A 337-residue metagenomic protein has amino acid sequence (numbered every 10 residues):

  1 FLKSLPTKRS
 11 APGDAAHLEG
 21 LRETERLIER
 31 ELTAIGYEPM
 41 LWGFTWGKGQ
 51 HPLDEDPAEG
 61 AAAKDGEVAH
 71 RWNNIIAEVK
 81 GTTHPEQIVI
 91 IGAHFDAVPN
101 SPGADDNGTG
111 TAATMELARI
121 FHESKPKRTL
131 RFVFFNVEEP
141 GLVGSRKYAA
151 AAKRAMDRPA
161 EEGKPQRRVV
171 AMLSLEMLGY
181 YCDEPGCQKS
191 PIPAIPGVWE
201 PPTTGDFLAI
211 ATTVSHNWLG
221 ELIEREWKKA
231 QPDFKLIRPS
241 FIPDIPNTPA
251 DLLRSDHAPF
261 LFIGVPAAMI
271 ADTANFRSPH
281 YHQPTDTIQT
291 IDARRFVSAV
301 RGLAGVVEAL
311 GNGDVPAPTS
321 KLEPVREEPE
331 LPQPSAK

Functional and structural regions predicted by a protein language model:
F1, E19-P39, T109-E116, V143-K147 (+7 more regions): Extracytoplasmic/secreted proteins, especially bacterial periplasmic and envelope-associated proteins
F1, M40-L41, I76-E78, I88-G92 (+6 more regions): Structural recognition of the beta-strand scaffold that forms the well-ordered cores of secreted hydrolase catalytic
F1-S10, E31-I35, D65-V133: Catalytic-core environment of secreted peptidases
K3-R22, E38, A61-G66, A97-N107 (+5 more regions): Second-shell loop/turn segments in exported
S4-K80, I237-P239: A non-catalytic alpha/beta surface segment that caps or lines the substrate-entry region of metallo-dependent hydrolase
E38-P39, T45-K48, T82-H84, F95-P99 (+5 more regions): Solvent-exposed loop/turn segments at secondary-structure junctions within structured extracellular/periplasmic domains
G43, L178-P332: Active-site-adjacent substrate-binding region of metalloamidase/peptidase-like peptide-processing proteins
R71, A97-E221, P249-L252: Acidic/histidine-rich catalytic neighborhood of metal-dependent amide-processing enzymes
